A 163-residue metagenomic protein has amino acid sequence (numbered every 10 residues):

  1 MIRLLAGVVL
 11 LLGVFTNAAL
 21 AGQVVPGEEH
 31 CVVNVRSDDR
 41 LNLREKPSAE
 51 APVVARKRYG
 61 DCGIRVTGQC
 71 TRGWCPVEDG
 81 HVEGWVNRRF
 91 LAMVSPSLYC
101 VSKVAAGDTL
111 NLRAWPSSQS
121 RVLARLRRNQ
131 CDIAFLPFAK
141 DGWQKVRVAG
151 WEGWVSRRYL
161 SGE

Functional and structural regions predicted by a protein language model:
L5-V14: Bacterial N-terminal signal peptides
T16-A21: Sec/Tat signal peptide C-region and signal peptidase I cleavage site
G22-E29, A55, I64, E78-S102 (+1 more regions): Boundary regions of SH3-family modules and the immediately adjacent low-complexity/disordered segments in eukaryotic
P26-S37, R65-Q69, V101-A106, D132-P137: A structural signal for short, hydrophobic beta-strand segments that form beta-sheets in beta-rich/all-beta domains
E28-E29, D38, R72-W74, H81 (+2 more regions): Extracytoplasmic
V35, L41-L43, K57, C75-V77 (+8 more regions): Fold-core signature of tandem repeat domains
E45-G68, A114-F138: SH3/SH3-like (including bacterial SH3b) beta-barrel domains that bind proline-rich motifs or cell-wall ligands
